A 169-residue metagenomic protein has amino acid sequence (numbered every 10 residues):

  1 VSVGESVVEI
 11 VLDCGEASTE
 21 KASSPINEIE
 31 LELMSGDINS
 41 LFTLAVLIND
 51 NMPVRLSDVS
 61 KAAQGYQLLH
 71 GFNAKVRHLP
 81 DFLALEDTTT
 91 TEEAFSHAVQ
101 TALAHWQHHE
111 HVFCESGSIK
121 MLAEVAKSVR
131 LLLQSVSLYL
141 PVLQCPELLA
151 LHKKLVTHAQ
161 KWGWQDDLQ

Functional and structural regions predicted by a protein language model:
V1-Q169: Function-determining surface determinants
